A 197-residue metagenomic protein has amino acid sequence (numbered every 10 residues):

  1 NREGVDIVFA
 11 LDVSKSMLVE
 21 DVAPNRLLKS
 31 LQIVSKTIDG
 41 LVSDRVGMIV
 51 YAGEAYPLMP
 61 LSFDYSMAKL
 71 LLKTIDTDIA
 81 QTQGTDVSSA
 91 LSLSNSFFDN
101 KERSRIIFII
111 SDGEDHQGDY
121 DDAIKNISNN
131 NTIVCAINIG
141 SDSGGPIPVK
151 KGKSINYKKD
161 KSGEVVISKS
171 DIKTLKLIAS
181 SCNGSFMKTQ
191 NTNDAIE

Functional and structural regions predicted by a protein language model:
N1-R105, D122: Membrane-embedded segments
V8, I49, F108, C135-I137 (+1 more regions): Hydrophobic/aromatic beta-strand patches that form the interior of the parallel beta-sheet core in alpha/beta enzyme
K15-S16, G53-P57, G113-H116, G140-G144 (+1 more regions): Solvent-exposed loop/turn segments at secondary-structure junctions within structured extracellular/periplasmic domains
L27, D115-H116, I167-S168: Charged, low-complexity surface patches
M59-L61, G118-D121, P146-K150: Short, well-ordered secondary-structure micro-motifs
I107-S111, K159-K161: Short, basic, glycine/proline-bearing loop/turn elements
S128-E197: Von Willebrand factor type A / integrin I
